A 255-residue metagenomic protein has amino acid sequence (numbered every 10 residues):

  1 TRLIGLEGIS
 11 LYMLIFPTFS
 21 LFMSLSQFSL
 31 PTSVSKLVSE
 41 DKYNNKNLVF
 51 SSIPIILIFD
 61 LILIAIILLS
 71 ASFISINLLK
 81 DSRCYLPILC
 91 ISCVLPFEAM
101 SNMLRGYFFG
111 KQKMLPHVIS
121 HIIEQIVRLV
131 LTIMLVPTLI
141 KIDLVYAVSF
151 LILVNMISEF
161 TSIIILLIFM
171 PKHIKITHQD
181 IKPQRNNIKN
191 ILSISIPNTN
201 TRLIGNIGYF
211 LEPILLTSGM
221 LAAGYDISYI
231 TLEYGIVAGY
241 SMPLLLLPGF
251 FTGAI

Functional and structural regions predicted by a protein language model:
I4-G5, F22-I56, F109-L115, T252-I255: Transmembrane-helix boundary and interhelical linker motifs in polytopic inner-membrane proteins
M13, N44-I58, I188-L192, A238: Interfacial transmembrane-helix starts/ends
M13-V38, C93-M100, I207-L211, A238-I255: Small-residue-rich midsections of specific transmembrane alpha-helices
I62-S82: Short membrane-interface helical motifs at transmembrane helix boundaries in multi-pass membrane transporters
D81-M103, I152-L153, V237: Alpha-helical transmembrane segments of multi-pass membrane proteins
F97-S120: Membrane-interface junctions at transmembrane-helix termini in multi-pass inner-membrane proteins
I119-M134, I142-K172, T201: Hydrophobic alpha-helical transmembrane segments
V154-L166, M170, R185-I255: Transmembrane helical elements of multi-pass membrane transporters/channels
